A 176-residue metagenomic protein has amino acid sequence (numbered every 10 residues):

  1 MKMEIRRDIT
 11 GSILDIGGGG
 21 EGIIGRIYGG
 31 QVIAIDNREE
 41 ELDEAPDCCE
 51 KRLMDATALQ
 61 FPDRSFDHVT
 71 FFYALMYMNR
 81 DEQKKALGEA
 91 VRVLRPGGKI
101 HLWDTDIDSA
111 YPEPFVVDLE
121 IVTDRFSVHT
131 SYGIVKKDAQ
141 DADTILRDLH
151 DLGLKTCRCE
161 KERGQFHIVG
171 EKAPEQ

Functional and structural regions predicted by a protein language model:
M1-G11: Conserved alpha-helix/loop element of class I SAM-dependent methyltransferases that forms part of the SAM/SAH-binding
L14-A58: Class I SAM-dependent methyltransferase SAM/SAH-binding core
I23, W103-C159: C-terminal alpha-helical "lid/dimerization" subdomain adjacent to the S-adenosyl-L-methionine
T57-V69: A short acidic, Gly/Pro-enriched loop at the edge of an enzyme's catalytic core that lines a small-molecule cofactor
H68-E82: A short SAM/SAH-binding and catalytic strip from SAM-dependent methyltransferases
K84-P96: A short glycine-rich, Lys/Arg-flanked "PGG" loop and its adjoining helix->strand segment in the class I
L152-Q176: Core SAM-dependent methyltransferase catalytic element
